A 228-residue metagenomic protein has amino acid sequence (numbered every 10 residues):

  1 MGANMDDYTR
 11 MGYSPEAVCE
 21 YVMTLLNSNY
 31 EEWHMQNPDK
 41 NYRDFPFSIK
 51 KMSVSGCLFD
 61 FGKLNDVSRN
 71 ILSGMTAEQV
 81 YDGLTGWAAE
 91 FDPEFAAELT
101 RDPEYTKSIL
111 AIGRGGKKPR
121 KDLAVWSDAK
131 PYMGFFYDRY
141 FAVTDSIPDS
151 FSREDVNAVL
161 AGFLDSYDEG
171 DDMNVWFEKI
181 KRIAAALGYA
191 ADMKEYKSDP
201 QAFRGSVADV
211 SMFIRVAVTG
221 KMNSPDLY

Functional and structural regions predicted by a protein language model:
M1-A142, T219-Y228: Catalytic adenosine-cofactor/nucleotide-binding cores of aminoacyl-tRNA synthetases and other
N4, S48, D60, V125 (+3 more regions): A diffuse structural propensity rather than consistent per-protein peaks
M5-D6, N65-S68, T85, A161-L164 (+5 more regions): Amphipathic alpha-helical segments within well-ordered protein domains
Y8-P15, G74-E78, S150-R153, N157 (+2 more regions): Generic detection of long, well-ordered alpha-helical segments
A17, K63, V80, W176 (+1 more regions): Residue-level detector of well-ordered alpha-helical segments, enriched for hydrophobic/aromatic packing positions
F47-V54, V143-P148, S166-Y167, S206-F213: Short, functional N-terminal and low-complexity linear motifs
L99-A184, A190-M193: Charged, gly/pro-rich, cysteine-poor intrinsically disordered low-complexity regions
E178-Y228: Charged substrate- and nucleic-acid-binding regions of tRNA-handling and nucleotidyl-transfer enzymes, centered on
